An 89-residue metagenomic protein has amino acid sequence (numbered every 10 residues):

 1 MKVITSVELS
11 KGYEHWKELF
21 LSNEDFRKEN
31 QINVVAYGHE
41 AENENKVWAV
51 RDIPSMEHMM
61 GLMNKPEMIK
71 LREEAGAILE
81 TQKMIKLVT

Functional and structural regions predicted by a protein language model:
M1-I69, L79-T89: Short S/T/G/P-rich N-terminal loop/turn motif that feeds into the first structured element of a domain
